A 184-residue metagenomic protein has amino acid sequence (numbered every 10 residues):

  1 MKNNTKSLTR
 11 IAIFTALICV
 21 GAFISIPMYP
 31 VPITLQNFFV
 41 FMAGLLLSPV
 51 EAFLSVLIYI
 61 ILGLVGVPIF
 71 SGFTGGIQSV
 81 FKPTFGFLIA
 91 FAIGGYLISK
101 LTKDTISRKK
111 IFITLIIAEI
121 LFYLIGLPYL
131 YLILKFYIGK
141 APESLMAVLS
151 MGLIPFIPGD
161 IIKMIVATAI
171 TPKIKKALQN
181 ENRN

Functional and structural regions predicted by a protein language model:
M1-F53: Hydrophobic transmembrane alpha-helices
M1-N4, P30-V31, G72, I77 (+2 more regions): Helix-boundary and loop/linker segments of multi-pass membrane transporters
T9, I13, V20, I77-L124: Short helix-perturbing small/polar motifs within transmembrane alpha-helices
A12-A16, F38, M42, L57-I61 (+6 more regions): Residue-level signature of the transmembrane alpha-helical core of multi-pass small-molecule transporters
L17, G21, S25, A43 (+10 more regions): Alpha-helical membrane-inserting segments
A22-L35, I60-G94: Interfacial aromatic-anchored transmembrane helix boundaries in multi-pass membrane proteins
A52-V56, S79, I111, V148: Alpha-helical transmembrane segments and their helix-entry boundary regions
F73, S107-N184: Membrane-embedded alpha-helical hairpins and interfacial helices in multi-pass inner-membrane proteins
